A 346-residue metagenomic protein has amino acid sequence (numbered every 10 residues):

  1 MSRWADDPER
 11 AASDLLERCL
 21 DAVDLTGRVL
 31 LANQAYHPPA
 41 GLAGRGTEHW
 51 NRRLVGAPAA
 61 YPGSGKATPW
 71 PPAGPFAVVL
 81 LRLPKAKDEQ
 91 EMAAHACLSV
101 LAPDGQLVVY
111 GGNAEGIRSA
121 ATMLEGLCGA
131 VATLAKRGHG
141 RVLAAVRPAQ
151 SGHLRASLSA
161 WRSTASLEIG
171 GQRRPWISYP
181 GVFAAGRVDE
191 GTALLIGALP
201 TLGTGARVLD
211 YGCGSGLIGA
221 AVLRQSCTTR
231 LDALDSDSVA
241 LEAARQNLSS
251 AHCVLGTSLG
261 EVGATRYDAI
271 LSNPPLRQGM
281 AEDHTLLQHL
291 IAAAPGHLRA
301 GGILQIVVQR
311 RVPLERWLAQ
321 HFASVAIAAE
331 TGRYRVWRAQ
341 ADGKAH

Functional and structural regions predicted by a protein language model:
R3-G63, E190-S272, Q278: Conserved SAM/SAH cofactor-binding pocket of Class I
R52, G112, D235-V239, L286 (+1 more regions): Short beta->alpha hinge that forms the Motif I/post-I loop of the SAM-binding pocket
F76-R82, Y267-P275, Q305: Short SAM/SAH-binding signature in class I
E91-P103, L287-A300: A short glycine-rich, Lys/Arg-flanked "PGG" loop and its adjoining helix->strand segment in the class I
D104-G112, G301-V307: Conserved beta-strand signature within the Rossmann-like core of class I S-adenosyl-L-methionine
G129-A165, Q309-H346: Class I S-adenosyl-L-methionine
G138-G205: SAM-dependent Rossmann-like transferase core, predominantly class I methyltransferases with a strong bias toward
L271-G296: Mobile active-site "lid"/loop adjacent to the S-adenosyl-L-methionine
